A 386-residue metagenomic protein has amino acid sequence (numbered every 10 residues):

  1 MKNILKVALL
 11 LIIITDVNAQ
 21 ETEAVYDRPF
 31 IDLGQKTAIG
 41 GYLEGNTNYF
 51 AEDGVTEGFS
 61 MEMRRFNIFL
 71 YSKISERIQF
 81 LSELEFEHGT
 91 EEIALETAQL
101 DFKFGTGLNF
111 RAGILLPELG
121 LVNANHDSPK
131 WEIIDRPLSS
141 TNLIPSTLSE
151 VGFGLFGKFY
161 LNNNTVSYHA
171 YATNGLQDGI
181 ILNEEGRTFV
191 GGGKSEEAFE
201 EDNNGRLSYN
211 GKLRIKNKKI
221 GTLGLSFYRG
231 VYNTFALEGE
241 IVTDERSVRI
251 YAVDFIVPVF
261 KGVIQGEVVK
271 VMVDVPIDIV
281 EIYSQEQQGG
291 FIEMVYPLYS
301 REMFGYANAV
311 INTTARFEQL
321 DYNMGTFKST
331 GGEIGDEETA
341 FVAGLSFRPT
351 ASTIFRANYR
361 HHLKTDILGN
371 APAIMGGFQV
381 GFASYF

Functional and structural regions predicted by a protein language model:
K2-L10: Sec-dependent signal peptide recognition, specifically the positively charged N-region followed immediately by
T15-A19: Sec/Tat signal peptide C-region and signal peptidase I cleavage site
Q20-D27: Cleaved targeting-peptide boundary
R28-F50, V55-D178, G205-N210, R214-T222 (+4 more regions): Outer membrane beta-barrel
D53-V55, A98-K103, N123, W131-E132 (+1 more regions): Outer-membrane beta-barrel pore domains
N125-D127, S139-P145, I181-E185, E197-D202 (+3 more regions): Extracellular/periplasm-exposed beta-strand and loop segments of Gram-negative cell-envelope proteins, dominated by
V166-Y168, G179-E185, A236-L237, I277: A short secondary-structure junction signal
R187-A236: Loop-centered beta-sheet repeat module
